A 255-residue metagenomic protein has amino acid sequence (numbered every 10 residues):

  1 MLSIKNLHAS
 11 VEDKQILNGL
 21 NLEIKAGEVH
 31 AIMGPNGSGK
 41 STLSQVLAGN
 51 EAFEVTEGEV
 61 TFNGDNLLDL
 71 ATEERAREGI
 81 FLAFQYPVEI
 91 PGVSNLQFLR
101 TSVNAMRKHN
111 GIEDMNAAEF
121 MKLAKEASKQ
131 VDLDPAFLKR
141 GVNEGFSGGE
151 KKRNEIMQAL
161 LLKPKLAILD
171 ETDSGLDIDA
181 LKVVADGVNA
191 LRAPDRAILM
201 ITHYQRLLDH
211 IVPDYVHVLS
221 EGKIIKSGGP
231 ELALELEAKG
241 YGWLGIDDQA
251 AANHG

Functional and structural regions predicted by a protein language model:
L2-I4, L17-G19: Conserved structural motif at the start of ABC-family nucleotide-binding domains
M33-P35: The feature captures the beta-strand-to-loop junction immediately N-terminal to the Walker
E59-R75, N143: ABC ATPase NBD Q-loop/coupling interface
L82-Y86, G92-K108, F120-L123: Q-loop/switch helix immediately C-terminal to the Walker
A159-L160: ABC ATPase C-loop
I168-T172, D179: Walker B catalytic motif
L219, K223-I246: Conserved beta-strand-loop-alpha-helix hinge in the C-terminal portion of ABC ATPase nucleotide-binding domains
